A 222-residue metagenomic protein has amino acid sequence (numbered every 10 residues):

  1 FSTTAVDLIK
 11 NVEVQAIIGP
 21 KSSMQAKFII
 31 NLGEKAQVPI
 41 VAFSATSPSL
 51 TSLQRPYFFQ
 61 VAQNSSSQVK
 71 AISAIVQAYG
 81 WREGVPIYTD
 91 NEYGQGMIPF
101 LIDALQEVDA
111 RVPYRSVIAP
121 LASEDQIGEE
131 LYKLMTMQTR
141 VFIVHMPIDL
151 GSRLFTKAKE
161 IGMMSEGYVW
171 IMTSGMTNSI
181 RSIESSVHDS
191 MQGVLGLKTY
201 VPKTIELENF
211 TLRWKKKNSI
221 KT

Functional and structural regions predicted by a protein language model:
F1-A5, Q126-I127: Short, acidic/polar
T3-A119, I161-P202: Extracytoplasmic ligand/sensor domains, especially the bilobed periplasmic-binding protein
S23-I29, V141-A158: Hydrophobic alpha-helical
V76, G128-Y132, S185-H188, E208-R213: Short, surface-exposed amphipathic charged segments that create phosphate/polyanion-binding patches used for binding
A78-I87, R111-S116, D125-G128, Y132-K133 (+2 more regions): Extracellular regions of mammalian proteins, primarily the fibronectin type-III
Y132-V141, S190-L197, S219: A polyampholytic, Gly/Pro-enriched intrinsically disordered region
P147-F155, K198-T222: Extracellular/periplasmic ligand-binding modules, especially the Venus flytrap/periplasmic-binding
